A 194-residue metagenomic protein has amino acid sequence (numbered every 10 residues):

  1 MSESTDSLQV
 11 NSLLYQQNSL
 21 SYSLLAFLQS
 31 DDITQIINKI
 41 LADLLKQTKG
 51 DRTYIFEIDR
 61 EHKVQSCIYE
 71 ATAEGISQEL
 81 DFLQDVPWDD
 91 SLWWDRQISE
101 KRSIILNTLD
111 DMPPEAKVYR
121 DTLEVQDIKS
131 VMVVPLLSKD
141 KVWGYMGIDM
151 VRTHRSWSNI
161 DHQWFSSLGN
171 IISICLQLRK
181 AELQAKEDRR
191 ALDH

Functional and structural regions predicted by a protein language model:
M1-Q35, K46, L183-H194: Signal-transmission linkers at sensory-effector interfaces
L24-Q29, I40-K49, I55-D59, L123-E124: Short regulatory alpha-helical segment in sensory/regulatory domains of signaling proteins that mediates
A42, Y54-R102: GAF sensory/regulatory domain recognition with acknowledged cross-activation on helical regulatory dimers
L109-S130, M150-R152: Signal-transducing coupling segments at domain and membrane junctions
K129-L137: A short, aliphatic-rich beta-strand micro-motif
L136-M146: Short hydrophobic/glycine-rich mini-motifs in sensory/regulatory modules that couple input to downstream signaling
S138, S156-Q177, L183, E187-R190: Amphipathic alpha-helical "output/dimerization" segments
Y145-S156: Short beta-strand-to-loop transition segments that serve as allosteric relay/switch motifs in sensory/regulatory domains
